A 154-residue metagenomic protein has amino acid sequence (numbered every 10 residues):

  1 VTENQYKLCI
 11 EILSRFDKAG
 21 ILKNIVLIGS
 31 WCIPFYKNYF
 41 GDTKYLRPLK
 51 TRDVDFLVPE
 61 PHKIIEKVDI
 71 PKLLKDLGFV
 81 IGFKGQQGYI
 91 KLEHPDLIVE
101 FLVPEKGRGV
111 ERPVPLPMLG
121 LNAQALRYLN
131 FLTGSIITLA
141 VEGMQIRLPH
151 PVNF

Functional and structural regions predicted by a protein language model:
V1-F154: Compositionally biased terminal segments of proteins
